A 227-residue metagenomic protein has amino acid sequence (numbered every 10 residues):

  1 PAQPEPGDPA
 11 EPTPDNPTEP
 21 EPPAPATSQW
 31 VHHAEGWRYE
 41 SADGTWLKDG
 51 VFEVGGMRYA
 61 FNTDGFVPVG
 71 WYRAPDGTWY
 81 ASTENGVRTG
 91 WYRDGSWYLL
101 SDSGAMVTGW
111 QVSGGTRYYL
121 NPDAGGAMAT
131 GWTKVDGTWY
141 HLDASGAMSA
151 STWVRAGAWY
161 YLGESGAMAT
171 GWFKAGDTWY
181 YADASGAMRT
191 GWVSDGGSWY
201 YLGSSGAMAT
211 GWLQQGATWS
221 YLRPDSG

Functional and structural regions predicted by a protein language model:
P1-G227: Extracellular adhesion/carbohydrate-binding repeat motifs centered on closely spaced tryptophans
